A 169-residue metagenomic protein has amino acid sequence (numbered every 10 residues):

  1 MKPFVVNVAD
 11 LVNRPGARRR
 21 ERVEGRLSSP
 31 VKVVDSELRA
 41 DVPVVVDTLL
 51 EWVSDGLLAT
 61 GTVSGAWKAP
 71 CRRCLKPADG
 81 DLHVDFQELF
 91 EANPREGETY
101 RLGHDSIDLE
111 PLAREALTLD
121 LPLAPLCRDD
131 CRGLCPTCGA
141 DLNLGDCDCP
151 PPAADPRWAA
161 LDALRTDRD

Functional and structural regions predicted by a protein language model:
M1-D169: Structured interface patches
